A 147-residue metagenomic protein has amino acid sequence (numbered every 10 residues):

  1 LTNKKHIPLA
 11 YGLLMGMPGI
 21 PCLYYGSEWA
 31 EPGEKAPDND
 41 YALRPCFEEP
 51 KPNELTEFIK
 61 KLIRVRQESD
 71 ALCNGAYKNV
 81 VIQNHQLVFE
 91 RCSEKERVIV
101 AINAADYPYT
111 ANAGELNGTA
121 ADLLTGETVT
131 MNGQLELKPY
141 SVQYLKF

Functional and structural regions predicted by a protein language model:
L1: Active-site clefts of carbohydrate-active enzymes
K4, P8, P18-L23, S27-F147: Carbohydrate-interacting/catalytic domains
